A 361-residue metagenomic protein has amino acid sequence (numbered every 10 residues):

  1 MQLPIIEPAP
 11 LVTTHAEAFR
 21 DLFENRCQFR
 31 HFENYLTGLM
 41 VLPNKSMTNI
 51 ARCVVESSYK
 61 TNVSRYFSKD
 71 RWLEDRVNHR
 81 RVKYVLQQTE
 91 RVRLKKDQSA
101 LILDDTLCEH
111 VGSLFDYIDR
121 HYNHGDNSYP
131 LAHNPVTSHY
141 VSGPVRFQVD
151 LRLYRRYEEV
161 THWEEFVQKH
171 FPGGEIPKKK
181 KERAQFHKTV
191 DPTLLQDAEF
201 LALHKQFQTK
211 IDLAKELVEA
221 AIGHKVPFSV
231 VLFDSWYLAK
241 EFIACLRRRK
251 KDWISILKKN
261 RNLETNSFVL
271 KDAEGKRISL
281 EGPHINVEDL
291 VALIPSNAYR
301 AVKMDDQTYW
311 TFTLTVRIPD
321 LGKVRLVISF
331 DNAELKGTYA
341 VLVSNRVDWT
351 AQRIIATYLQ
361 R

Functional and structural regions predicted by a protein language model:
M1-F23, K96, L114, R156-R361: Single, function-defining residue in the core of a domain
A16, F23-C27, L42-S113, R120 (+4 more regions): Electropositive nucleic-acid engagement tracts
F23-H31, H124-L131: Structural motif
F32-L42: Short, amphipathic alpha-helical "recognition" segments used to contact nucleic acids or chromatin
N34, H133-V136, D212-E219: Short, contiguous clusters of charged residues that form electrostatic/catalytic patches at enzyme active sites, used
I50, S138, L342: A residue-level signal for conserved active-site and pocket-lining positions in enzyme catalytic cores
V55, H139-V145, E334-K336: Short acidic-glycine loop/turn motifs at beta-strand connectors
K69-I176, K180, T308-T315: Active-site-proximal, Lys/Arg-enriched surface segment that forms a nucleic-acid-binding/basic interface patch
